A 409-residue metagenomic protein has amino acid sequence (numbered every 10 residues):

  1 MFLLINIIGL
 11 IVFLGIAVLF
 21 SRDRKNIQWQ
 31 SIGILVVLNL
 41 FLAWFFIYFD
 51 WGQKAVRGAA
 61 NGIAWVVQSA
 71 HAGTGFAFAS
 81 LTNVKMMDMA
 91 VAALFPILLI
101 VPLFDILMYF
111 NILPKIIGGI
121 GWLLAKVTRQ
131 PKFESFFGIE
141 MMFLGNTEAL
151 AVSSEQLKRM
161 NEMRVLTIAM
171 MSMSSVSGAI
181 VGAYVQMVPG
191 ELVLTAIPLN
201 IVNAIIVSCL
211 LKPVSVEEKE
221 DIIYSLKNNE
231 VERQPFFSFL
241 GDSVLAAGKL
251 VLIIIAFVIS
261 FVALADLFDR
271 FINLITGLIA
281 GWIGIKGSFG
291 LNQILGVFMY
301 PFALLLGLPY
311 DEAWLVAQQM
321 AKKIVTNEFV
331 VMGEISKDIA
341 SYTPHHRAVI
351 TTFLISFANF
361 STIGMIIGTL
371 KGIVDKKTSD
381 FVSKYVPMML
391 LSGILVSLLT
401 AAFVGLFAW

Functional and structural regions predicted by a protein language model:
M1-A93, S238-G241, I254-L264, V374-W409: N-terminal alpha-helical transmembrane segments of multi-pass membrane transport and channel/translocase proteins
R22, A77-K85, L124-A125, N146-K158 (+2 more regions): Cytosolic juxtamembrane amphipathic/interface segments immediately preceding and feeding into a transmembrane helix
G52, S69, N111-L113, S225-D242 (+2 more regions): Short, membrane-interfacial amphipathic segments enriched in basic
R57-Q68, K115-R129, M141, E155 (+4 more regions): Short amphipathic alpha-helical coupling elements at transmembrane boundaries
S69-Q130: Hydrophobic alpha-helical hairpins/lids featuring a short glycine-rich hinge
V127-V185, A317-L399, F403: Alpha-helical membrane segments and immediately flanking helix-loop junctions that form or couple to the substrate/ion
I201-L250: Long, contiguous bundles of hydrophobic transmembrane helices that form the permeation core of multi-pass
L245-I339: Transmembrane helical segments that form the transport core of multi-pass membrane transport proteins
